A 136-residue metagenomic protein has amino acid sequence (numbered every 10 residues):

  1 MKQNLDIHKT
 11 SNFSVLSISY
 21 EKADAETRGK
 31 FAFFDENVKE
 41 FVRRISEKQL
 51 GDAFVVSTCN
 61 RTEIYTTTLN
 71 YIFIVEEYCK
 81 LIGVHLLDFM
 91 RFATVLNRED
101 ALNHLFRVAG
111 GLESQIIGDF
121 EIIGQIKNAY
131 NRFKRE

Functional and structural regions predicted by a protein language model:
M1-K48: N-terminal basic/disordered segments at the start of proteins
S17-S19, V56, Q125: Short beta-strand segments
D52-T58: Short beta-strand
N60-T67: A generic structural motif
T67-F73: Helix N-cap motif at beta-to-alpha junctions
I74-V84: Short amphipathic alpha-helices in soluble, non-transmembrane regions that often serve as interface/regulatory elements
D88-E136: Glycine/serine-rich phosphate-binding loop and adjoining beta1-alpha1 elements at the start of nucleotide-handling
